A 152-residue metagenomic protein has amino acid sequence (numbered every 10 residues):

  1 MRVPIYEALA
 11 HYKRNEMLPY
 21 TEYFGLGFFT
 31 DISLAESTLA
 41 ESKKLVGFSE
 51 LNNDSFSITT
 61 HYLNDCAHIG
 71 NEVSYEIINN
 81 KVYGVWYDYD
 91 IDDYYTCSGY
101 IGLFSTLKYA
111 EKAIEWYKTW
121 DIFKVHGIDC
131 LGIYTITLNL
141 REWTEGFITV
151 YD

Functional and structural regions predicted by a protein language model:
M1-G25, I58, G70-G99: Short aromatic-glycine-(Arg/Gly/Cys) micro-motifs in beta-strand/loop hairpins
M1-Y12, D31-A40, D152: Extreme N-terminal leader/activation tails
N15, S33-L34, D92, Y109 (+1 more regions): Generic "edge-of-domain/loop-turn" microfeature
Y23-F24, E41-N80, W116-D152: Short, mixed-charge low-complexity intrinsically disordered segments
F29, F104-L107: Conserved aromatic
L34-A40, K108-E115: Short amphipathic alpha-helices within nucleic acid-binding modules
